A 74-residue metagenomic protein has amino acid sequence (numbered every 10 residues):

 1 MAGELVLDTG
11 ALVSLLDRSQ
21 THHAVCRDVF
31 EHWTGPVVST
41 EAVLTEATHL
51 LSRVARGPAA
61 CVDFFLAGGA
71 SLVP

Functional and structural regions predicted by a protein language model:
M1-Q20, S71: Metal-dependent nucleic-acid phosphoesterase active-site entry motif
A2-L5, A24-V38, A42-P74: PIN-domain endoribonuclease scaffold, especially VapC-family toxins
